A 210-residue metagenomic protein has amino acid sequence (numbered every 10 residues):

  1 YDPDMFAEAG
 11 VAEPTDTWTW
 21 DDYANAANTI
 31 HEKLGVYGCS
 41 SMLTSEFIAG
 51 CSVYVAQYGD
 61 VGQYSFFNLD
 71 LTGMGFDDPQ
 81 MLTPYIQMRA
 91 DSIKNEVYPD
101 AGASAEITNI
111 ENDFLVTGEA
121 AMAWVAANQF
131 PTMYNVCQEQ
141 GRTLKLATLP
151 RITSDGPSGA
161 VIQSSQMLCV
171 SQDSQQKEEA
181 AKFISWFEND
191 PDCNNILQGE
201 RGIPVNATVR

Functional and structural regions predicted by a protein language model:
Y1-M5, N28, Y37-G38, G156-V161: A structural signal for short loop-to-beta-strand junctions that line the ligand-binding cleft of periplasmic/secreted
M5-P14, N95, D173-A180: Short helix-loop capping/hinge motifs at secondary-structure junctions, enriched in acidic/polar residues
W18-N25, D100-V116: Short helix-initiation/N-cap motifs at beta->coil->alpha
D22-M74, A120: Extracytoplasmic/periplasmic solute-binding protein
A27, D70-S104, L149-I152: Glycine-centered hinge/linker elements that transmit conformational signals in sensory and ligand-binding systems
A121-A126, K145: Paired acidic/hydrophobic, glycine-rich loop segments that form the ligand-binding mouth/hinge of periplasmic-binding
N128-P131, N135, Q166-R210: Mature extracytoplasmic/periplasmic domains
T143-C169: Periplasmic-binding protein-like
